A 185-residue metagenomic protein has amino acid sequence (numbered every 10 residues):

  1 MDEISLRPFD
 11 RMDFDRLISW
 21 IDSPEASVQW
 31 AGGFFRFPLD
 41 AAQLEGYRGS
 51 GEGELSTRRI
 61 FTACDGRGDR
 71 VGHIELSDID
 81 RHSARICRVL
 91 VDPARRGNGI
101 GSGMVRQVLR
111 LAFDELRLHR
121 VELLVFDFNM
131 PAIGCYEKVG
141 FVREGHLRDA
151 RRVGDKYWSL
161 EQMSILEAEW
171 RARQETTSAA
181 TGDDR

Functional and structural regions predicted by a protein language model:
P8-F14, S19-R96, L111, E115-L116 (+2 more regions): Acetyl-CoA-dependent GNAT
G68-G72, P131, Y157: Glycine-rich acetyl-CoA-binding "A-motif" of GNAT/NAT acetyltransferases
H82, H119, V142: Short acidic/polar active-site loop segments enriched in Thr and Asp
V91, G97-L111, G134-K138: Conserved acetyl-CoA-binding loop-helix of GNAT-fold acetyltransferases
D114-L124: Conserved GNAT acetyl-CoA-binding A-motif
L123-I133, A150-G154: Conserved beta-strand-loop-alpha-helix junction that forms the acyl-donor binding cleft
Y136, F141, M163: Conserved active-site tyrosine of GNAT-family acetyltransferases
